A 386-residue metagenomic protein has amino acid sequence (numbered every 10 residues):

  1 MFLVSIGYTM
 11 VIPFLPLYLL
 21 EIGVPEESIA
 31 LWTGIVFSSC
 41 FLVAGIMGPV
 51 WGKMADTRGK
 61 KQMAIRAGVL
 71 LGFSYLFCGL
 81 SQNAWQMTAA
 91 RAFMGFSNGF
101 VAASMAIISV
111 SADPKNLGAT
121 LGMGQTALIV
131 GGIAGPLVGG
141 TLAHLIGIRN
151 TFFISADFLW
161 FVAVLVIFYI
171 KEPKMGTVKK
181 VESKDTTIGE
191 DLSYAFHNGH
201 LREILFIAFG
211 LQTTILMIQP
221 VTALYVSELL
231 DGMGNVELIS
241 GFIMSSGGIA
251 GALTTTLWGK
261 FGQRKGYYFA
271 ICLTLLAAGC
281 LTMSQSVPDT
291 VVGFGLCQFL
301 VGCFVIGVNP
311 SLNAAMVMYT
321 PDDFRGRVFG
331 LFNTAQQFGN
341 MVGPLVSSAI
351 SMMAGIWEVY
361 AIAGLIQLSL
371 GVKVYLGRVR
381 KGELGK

Functional and structural regions predicted by a protein language model:
F14-A30, V221-L238: Short amphipathic helix-loop junctions that connect adjacent transmembrane helices in Major Facilitator Superfamily/SLC
I35-W51, S245-T256: Central cavity-lining transmembrane alpha-helices of secondary-active solute carriers, predominantly the Major
G45-Q82, G262-K265: Conserved MFS/SLC helix-loop-helix module at the cytosolic interface between two early adjacent transmembrane helices
Q62-F77, A156, F269-S284, G364: Structural signature of the two symmetry-related core transmembrane helices
S74, W85-F93, L281, V292-L300: Paired small-residue
A90-I129: Cytoplasmic helix-loop-helix junction between adjacent transmembrane helices in 12-TM secondary transporters
F100-A112, G307-T320: Intracellular juxtamembrane helix-capping segments at the cytosolic ends of symmetry-related transmembrane helices
E172-L205: Juxtamembrane intracellular "pre-TM" segments in multi-pass secondary transporters
